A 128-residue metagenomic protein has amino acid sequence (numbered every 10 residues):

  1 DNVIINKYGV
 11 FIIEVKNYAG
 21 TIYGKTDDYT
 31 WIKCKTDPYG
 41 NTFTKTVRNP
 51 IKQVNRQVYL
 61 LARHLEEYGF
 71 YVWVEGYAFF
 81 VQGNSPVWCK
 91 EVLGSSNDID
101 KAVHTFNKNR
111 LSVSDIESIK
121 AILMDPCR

Functional and structural regions predicted by a protein language model:
D1: Cell-envelope/extracellular polymer assembly enzymes that use nucleotide-activated donors
I4-V10, K16-G24, W31-R128: Surface-exposed interaction regions that form or flank ligand-binding interfaces
